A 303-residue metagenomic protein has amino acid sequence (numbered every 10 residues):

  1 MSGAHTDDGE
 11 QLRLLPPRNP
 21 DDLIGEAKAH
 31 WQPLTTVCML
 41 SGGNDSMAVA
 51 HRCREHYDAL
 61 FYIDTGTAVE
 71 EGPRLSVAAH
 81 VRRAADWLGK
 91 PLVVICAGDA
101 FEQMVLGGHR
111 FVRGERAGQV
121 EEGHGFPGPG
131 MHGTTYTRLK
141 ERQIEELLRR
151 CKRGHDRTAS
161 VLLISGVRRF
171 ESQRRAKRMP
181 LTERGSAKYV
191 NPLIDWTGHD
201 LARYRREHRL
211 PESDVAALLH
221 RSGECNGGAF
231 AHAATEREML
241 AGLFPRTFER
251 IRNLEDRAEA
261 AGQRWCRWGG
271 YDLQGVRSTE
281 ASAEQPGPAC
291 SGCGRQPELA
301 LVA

Functional and structural regions predicted by a protein language model:
S2-A303: Nucleotide-activated chemistry modules centered on ATP-dependent adenylation/adenylyltransferase
